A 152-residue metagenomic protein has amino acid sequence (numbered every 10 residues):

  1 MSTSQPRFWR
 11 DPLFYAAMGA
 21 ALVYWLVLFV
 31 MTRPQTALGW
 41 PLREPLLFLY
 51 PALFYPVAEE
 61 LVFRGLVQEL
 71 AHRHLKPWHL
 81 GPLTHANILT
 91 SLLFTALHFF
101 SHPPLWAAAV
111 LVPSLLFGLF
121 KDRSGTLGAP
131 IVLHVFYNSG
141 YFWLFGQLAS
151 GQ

Functional and structural regions predicted by a protein language model:
M1-R10, A52-F54: Membrane interfacial helix-start motif at the N-side
T3-F8, T36-P45, H79-G81, F120: Helix-boundary and loop/linker segments of multi-pass membrane transporters
Q5-A21: Alpha-helical transmembrane segments of integral membrane proteins, especially early/N-terminal helices
F14, L38-Y50, P104: Juxtamembrane helix-entry segments on the extracytoplasmic side of multipass membrane proteins
V23-F29, L47-Q152: Transmembrane helix-loop-helix hairpins at the membrane interface of multi-pass integral membrane proteins
F29-Q35: Membrane-helix interface motif
